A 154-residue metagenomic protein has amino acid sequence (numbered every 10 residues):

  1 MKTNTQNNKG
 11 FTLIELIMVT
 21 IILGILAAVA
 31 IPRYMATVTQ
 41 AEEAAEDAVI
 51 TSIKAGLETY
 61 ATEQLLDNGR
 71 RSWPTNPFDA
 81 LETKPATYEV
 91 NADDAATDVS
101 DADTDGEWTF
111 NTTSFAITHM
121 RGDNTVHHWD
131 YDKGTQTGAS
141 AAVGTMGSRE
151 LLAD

Functional and structural regions predicted by a protein language model:
M1-F11: N-terminal leader/signal peptides at the extreme start of proteins
Q6, E15, T39-E42: Alpha-helix N-cap/helix-initiation motif
I17-R33: Alpha-helical hydrophobic helix detector
T39-N68: Membrane-proximal N-terminal amphipathic helix
T62-T125: Extracellular/periplasmic head regions of type IV pilus-like filament subunits
T112-D154: Short, surface-exposed interaction loops/tails
